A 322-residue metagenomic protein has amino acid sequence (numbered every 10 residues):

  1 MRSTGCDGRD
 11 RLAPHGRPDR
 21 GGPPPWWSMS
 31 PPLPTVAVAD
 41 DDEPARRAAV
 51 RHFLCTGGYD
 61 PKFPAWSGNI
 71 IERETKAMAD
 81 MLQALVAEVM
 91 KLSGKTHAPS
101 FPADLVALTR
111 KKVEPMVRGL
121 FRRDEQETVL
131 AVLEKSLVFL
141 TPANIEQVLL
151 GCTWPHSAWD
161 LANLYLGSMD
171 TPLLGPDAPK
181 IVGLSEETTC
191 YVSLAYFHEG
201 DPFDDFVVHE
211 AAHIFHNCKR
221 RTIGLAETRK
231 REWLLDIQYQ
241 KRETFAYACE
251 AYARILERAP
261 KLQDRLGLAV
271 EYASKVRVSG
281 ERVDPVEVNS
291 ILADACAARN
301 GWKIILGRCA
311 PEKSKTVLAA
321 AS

Functional and structural regions predicted by a protein language model:
M1-R2, C6-E74: Intrinsically disordered, low-structural-confidence terminal and linker regions
C55-W66, I70-C190: Auxiliary, metal-adjacent structural segments of Zn-dependent hydrolase domains
F63-W66, I71-M90, G94, Y239 (+1 more regions): Long, well-structured alpha-helical subdomains associated with metal-dependent extracellular/ecto-lumenal hydrolases
P172-A195, N300-S322: Terminal targeting/leader modules
V192-V207: Short pre-active-site segment immediately N-terminal to the catalytic Zn-binding motif
D205-K219: Active-site recognition of the HExxH zinc-binding catalytic motif
N217-L234: Flexible internal linker/loop segments at domain or repeat junctions
R231-Y247: Active-site metal-coordination segments of metallo-dependent hydrolases
